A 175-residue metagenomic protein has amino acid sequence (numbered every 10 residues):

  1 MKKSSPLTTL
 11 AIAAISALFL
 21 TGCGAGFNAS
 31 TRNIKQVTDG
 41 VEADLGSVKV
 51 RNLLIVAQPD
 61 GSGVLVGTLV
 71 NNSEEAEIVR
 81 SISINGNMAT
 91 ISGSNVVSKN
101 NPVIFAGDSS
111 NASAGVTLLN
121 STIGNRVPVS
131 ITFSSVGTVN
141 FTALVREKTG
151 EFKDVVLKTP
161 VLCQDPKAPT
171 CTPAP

Functional and structural regions predicted by a protein language model:
L18-G22: C-terminal motif of bacterial Sec signal peptides marking the signal peptidase cleavage site
G24-F27: Bacterial signal peptide processing site
S30-A43, N140, R146-P175: Extracytoplasmic/periplasmic copper-protein system
L45-S73: Post-signal-peptide N-terminal segment of Sec-exported extracytoplasmic proteins
D60-V66, N120-P128: Short, solvent-exposed loop/turn segments enriched in Ser/Thr/Gly
V70-E75, S134-V136: Short solvent-exposed strand-capping/beta-turn motif centered on an Asx-Ser/Thr pair
E74-M88: Short acidic, flexible loop segments centered on an aromatic residue
N87-L118: Intrinsically disordered, low-complexity Pro/Gly/Ser/Thr-rich segments with frequent PxxP/GP/PP motifs and embedded
